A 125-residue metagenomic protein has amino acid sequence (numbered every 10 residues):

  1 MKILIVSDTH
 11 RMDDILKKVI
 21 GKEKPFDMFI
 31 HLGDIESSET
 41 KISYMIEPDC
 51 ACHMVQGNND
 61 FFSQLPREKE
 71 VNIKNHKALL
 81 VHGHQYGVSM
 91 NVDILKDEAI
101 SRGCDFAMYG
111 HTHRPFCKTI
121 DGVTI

Functional and structural regions predicted by a protein language model:
M1-A51, D60-R67, N75: N-terminal active-site segment of His-dependent metallophosphoesterases
K2-D8, K77-H84, T124-I125: Active-site-proximal beta-strand elements of phosphoester/diester hydrolases
V6, L32, V55, L80 (+1 more regions): Generic enzyme active-site microenvironment
H10, I35-E36, N59-D60, H84-Y86 (+1 more regions): Catalytic metal-binding/acid-base residues of hydrolase active sites
R11-G21, L80, Y86-A99: Pre-active-site segment of Zn-dependent metallo-hydrolases
H53, S89-I125: Conserved beta-sheet core of the metallophosphoesterase superfamily
R67-N75, C117-I120: Short acidic-hydrophobic surface loop/beta-edge motif
